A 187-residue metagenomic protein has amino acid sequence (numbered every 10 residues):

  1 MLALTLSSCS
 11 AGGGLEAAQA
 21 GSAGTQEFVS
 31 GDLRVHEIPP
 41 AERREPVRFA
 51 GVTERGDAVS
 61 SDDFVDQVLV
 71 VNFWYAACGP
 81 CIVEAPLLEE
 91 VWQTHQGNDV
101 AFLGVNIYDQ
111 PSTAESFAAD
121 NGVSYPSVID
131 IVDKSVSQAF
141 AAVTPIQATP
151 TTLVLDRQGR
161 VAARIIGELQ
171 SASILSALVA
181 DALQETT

Functional and structural regions predicted by a protein language model:
M1-A50, T187: N-terminal targeting signals for export/organelle localization
S7, E54-R55, R157: Short, ordered coil/turn segments that flank beta-strands lining enzyme active or ligand-binding pockets
P39-L69: A short beta-strand-turn-helix
R44-P46, F64-D66, G97-V100, S112 (+2 more regions): Extracytoplasmic
V59-I82, L88, F102: Short active-site neighborhood of thiol/selenol oxidoreductases, capturing the structured segment around
I82-G122, D133-A139: Structural microenvironment flanking redox-active thiols in thiol-disulfide oxidoreductases
A119-V123, I131-Q184: Thiol/disulfide oxidoreductase modules built on the thioredoxin-like
